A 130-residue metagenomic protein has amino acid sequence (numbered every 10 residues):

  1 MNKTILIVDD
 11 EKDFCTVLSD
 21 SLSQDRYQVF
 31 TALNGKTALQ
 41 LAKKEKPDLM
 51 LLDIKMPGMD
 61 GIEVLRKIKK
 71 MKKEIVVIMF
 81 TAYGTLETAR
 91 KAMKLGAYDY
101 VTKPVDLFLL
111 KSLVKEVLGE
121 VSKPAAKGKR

Functional and structural regions predicted by a protein language model:
D9, D53: Active-site residues of response regulator receiver
T16-Q24: Charged docking surfaces used in two-component/phosphorelay signaling
L33-T37, D60-E63: Acidic catalytic/metal-coordinating carboxylates
Q40, I62-K73, K91: Short amphipathic alpha-helix used as the core "switch/output" element in two-component signaling
M56: Receiver (REC) domain active-site loop signature in two-component systems and cognate sites in sensor histidine kinases
E87, V105-V114: C-terminal output helix
